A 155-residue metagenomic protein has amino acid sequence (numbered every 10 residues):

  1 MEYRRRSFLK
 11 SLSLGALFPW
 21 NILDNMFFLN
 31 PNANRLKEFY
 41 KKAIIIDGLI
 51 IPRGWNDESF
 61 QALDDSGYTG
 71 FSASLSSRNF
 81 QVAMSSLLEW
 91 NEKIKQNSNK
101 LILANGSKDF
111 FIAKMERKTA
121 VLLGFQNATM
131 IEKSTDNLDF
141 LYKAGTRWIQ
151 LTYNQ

Functional and structural regions predicted by a protein language model:
E2-N154: N-terminal hydrophobic targeting/anchoring segments and the immediately downstream early-domain regions of hydrolases
